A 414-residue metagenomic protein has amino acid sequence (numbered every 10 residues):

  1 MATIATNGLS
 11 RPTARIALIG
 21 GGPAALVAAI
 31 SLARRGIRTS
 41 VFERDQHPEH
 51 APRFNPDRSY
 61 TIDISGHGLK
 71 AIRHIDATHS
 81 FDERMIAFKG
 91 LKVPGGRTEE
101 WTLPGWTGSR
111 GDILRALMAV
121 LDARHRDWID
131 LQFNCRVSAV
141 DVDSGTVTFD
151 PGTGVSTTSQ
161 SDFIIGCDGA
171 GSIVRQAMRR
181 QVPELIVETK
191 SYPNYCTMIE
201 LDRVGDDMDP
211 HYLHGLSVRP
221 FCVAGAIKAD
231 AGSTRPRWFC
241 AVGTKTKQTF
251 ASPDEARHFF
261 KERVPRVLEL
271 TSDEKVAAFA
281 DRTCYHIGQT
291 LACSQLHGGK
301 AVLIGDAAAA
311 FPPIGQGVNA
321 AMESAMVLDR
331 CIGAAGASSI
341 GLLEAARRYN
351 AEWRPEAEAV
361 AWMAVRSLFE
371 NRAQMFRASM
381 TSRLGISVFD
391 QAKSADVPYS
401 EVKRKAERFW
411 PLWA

Functional and structural regions predicted by a protein language model:
M1-I16, R34: Extreme N-terminal leader/targeting segments of oxidoreductases
T6-L9, G315, R330-A414: C-terminal helical "tail/cap" subdomain of flavin- and related membrane-associated enzymes
G8-A14, S59-M198, W413: Conserved N-terminal helical subregion
I16-L18, T39: Conserved hydrophobic helix-helix packing surfaces used for dimerization/oligomerization
G21-I30, R34, I165-G166, R282-R366: Conserved mid-domain beta->alpha element of the FAD-binding
A24, H47, G171: Conserved Rossmann-like nucleotide-cofactor binding loop
A33-N55: Glycine-rich FAD pyrophosphate-binding loop
C135, A139, S144-C284: Conserved FAD-binding catalytic core of PHBH/FMO-like flavoproteins
